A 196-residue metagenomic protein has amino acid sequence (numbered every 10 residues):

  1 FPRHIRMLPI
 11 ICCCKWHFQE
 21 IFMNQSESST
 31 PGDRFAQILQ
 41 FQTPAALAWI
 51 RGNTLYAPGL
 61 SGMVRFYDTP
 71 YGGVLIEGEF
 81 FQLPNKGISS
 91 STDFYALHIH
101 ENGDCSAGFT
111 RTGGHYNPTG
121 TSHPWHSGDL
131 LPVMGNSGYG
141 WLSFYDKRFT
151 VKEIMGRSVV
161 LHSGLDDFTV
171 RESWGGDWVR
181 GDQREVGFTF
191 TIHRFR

Functional and structural regions predicted by a protein language model:
I11-R196: N-terminal leader/targeting pre-sequences
